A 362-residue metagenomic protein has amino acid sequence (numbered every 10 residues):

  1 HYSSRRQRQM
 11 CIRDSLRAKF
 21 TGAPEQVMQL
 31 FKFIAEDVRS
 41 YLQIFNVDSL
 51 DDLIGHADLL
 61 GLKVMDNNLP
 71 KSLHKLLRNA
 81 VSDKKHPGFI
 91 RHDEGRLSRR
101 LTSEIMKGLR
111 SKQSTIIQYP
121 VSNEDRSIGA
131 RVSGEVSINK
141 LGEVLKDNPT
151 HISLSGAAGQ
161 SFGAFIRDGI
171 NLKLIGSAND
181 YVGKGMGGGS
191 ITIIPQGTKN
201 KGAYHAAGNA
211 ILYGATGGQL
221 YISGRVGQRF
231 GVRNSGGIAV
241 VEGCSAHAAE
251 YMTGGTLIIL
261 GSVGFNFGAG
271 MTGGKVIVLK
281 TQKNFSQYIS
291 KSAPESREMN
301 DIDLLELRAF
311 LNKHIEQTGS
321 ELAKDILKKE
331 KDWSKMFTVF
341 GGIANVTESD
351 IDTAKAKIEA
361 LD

Functional and structural regions predicted by a protein language model:
H1-R8, I12: Single conserved hydrophobic/aromatic residue that forms the stacking wall/gate of nucleotide- or nucleobase-binding
S15-D48, I54-A57, L77-D362: Long, distal/terminal scaffolding or interaction modules with repetitive or compositionally biased sequence
S49, N68-L76: Short, solvent-exposed coil/turn linker segments
H56-K71: Short glycine/threonine-rich loop-to-helix capping motif typified by GTGT followed within a few residues by an Asp-Pro
